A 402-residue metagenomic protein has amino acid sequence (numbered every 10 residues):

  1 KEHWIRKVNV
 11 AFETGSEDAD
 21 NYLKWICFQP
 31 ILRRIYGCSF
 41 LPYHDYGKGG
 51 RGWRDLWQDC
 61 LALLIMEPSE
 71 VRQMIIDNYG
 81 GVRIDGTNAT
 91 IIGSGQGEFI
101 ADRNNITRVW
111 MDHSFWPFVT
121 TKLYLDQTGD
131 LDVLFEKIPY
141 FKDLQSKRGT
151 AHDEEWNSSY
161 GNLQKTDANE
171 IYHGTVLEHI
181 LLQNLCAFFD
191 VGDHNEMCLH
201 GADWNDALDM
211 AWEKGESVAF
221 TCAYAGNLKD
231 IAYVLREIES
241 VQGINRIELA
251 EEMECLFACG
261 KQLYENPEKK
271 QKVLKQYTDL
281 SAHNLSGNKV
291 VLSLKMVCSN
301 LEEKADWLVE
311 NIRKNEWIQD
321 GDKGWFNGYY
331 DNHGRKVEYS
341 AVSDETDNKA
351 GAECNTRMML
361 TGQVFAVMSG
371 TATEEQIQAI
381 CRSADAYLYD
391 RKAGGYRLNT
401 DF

Functional and structural regions predicted by a protein language model:
K1-F402: Acidic, mature catalytic/reactive cores of soluble proteins
